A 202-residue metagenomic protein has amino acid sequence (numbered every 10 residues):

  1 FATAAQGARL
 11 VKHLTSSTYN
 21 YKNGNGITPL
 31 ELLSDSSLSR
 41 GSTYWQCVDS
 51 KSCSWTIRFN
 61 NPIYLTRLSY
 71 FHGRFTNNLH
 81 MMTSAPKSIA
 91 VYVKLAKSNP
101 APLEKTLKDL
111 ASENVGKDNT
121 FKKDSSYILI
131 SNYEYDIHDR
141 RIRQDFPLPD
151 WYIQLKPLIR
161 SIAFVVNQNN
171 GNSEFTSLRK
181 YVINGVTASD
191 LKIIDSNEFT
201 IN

Functional and structural regions predicted by a protein language model:
F1-L30: Predominantly extracellular/luminal regions of secreted and cell-surface proteins, especially disulfide-bonded
A2, T56-N60, T83, N170-S173: Short amphipathic alpha-helical molecular recognition features
S17-Y19, S42, Y133: Intrinsically disordered, low-complexity segments enriched in small/polar residues
T18-N20, L65, G171-T176: Short, surface-exposed beta-strand/loop "edge" segments at domain boundaries and coil↔beta transitions
G26-S34, L38-S39, C47-K51, T76-N202: Trp- and acidic/polar-enriched beta-sheet ligand-binding modules for extracellular glycan and matrix recognition
S42-N61: Short beta-strands within extracellular/lumenal beta-sheet-rich domains
N61-L79, F164: A short beta-strand element within beta-rich, extracytoplasmic domains of secreted/secretory-pathway proteins
